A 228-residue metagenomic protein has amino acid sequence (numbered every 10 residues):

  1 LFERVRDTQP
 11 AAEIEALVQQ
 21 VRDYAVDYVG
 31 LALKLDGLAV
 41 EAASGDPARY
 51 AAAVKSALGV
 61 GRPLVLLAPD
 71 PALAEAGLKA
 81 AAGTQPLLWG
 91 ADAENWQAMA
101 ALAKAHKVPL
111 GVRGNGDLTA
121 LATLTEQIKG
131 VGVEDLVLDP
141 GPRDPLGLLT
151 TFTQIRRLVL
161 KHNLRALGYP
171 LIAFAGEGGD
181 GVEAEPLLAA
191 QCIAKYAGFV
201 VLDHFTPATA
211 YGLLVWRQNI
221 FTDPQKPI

Functional and structural regions predicted by a protein language model:
L1-T123: Active-site beta->alpha loop and helix N-cap motifs at the rims of alpha/beta catalytic domains
E94-I228: Catalytic alpha/beta core domains of metabolic enzymes, predominantly
